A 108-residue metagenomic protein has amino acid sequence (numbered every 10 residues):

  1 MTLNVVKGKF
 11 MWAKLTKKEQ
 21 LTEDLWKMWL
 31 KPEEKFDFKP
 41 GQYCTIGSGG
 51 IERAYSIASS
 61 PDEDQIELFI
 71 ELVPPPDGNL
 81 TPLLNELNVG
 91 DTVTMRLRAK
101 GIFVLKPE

Functional and structural regions predicted by a protein language model:
M1, K7, L97-A99, P107: Short secondary-structure boundary segments
T2-D91: Ferredoxin-reductase
I51-A58, K100-E108: Short, Lys/Arg- and Gly-enriched loop/turn segments at beta-strand edges
V89-I102: Helix-loop module immediately N-terminal to the HCX5R catalytic loop in PTP-like cysteine phosphatase domains
